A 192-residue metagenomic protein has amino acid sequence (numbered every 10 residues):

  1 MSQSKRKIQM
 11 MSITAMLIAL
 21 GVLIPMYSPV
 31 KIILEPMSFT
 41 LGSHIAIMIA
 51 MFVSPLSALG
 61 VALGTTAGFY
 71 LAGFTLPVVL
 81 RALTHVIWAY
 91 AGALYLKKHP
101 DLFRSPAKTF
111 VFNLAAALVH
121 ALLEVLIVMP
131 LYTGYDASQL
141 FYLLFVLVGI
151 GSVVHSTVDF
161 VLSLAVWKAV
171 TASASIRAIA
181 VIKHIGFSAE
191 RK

Functional and structural regions predicted by a protein language model:
M1-K192: Loop-helix junctions at membrane interfaces
